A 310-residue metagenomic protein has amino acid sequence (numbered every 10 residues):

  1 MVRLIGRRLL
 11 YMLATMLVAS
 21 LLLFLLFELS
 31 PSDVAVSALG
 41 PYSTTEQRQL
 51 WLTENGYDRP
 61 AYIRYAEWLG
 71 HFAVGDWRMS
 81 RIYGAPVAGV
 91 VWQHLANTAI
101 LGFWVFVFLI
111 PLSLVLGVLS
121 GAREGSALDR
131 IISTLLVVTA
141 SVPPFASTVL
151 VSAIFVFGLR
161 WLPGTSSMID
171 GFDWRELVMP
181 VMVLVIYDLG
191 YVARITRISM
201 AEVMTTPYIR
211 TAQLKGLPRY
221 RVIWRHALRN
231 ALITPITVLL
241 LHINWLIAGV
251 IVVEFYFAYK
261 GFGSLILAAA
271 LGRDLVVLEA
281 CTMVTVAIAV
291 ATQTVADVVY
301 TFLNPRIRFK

Functional and structural regions predicted by a protein language model:
V2-L4, V91-L128, P144, I169-K310: Alpha-helical transmembrane segments of integral membrane proteins, especially multi-pass inner/plasma-membrane
G6-M16: N-terminal signal-anchor/signal peptide hydrophobic helix marking the start of the first transmembrane segment
Y11, A19, F108-L109, L136 (+3 more regions): Transmembrane alpha-helical core residues of multi-pass small-molecule transporters, especially secondary transporters
T15, R123-E124, L128-V138, V142-P144: Small-residue-rich alpha-helical segments with characteristic i,i+4
T15-A66, L159-L177: Hydrophobic alpha-helical transmembrane segments of membrane transport/permease proteins and related membrane-embedded
L22-L29, G56-R59, G70, T134-P163 (+2 more regions): Membrane-water interface segments at the C-terminal ends of transmembrane alpha-helices in multi-pass inner-membrane
P41, S152-T165, E254-K260: Peri-membrane helix termini and adjoining interfacial loops of integral membrane proteins
D58-L114: An internal, D/E-rich "acidic patch" concept
